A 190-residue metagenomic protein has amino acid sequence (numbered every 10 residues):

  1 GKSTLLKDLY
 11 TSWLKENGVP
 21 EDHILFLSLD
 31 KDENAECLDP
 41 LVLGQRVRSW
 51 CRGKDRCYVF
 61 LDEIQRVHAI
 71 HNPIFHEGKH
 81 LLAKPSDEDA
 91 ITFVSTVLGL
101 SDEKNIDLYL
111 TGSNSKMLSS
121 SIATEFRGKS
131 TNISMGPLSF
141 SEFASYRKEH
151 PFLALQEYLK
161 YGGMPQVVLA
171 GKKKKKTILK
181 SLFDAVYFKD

Functional and structural regions predicted by a protein language model:
L5-L9: Hydrophobic positions on the alpha1 helix immediately C-terminal to the Walker A/P-loop
T11-H23: Post-Walker A helix-loop "phosphate-sensing" segment adjacent to the P-loop in P-loop NTPases
L25-D55: Short glycine-rich substrate-engagement loop in P-loop NTPases that contacts/grips substrate
L27, V59-D62: Hydrophobic positions in the central parallel beta-sheet of the AAA+
E36-C37, Q65-T96, S120-S121: Conserved ATPase-coupling elements of RecA-like P-loop NTPase cores
F60-L61, D107-S113, S134: Structural recognition of the conserved hydrophobic beta-strand(s) that form the central parallel beta-sheet of P-loop
S115-T131, R147-K148: Short regulatory helix/loop adjacent to the ATP-binding pocket of P-loop NTPases
S134-D190: Interdomain hinge/linker elements that couple catalytic modules in large macromolecular machines
